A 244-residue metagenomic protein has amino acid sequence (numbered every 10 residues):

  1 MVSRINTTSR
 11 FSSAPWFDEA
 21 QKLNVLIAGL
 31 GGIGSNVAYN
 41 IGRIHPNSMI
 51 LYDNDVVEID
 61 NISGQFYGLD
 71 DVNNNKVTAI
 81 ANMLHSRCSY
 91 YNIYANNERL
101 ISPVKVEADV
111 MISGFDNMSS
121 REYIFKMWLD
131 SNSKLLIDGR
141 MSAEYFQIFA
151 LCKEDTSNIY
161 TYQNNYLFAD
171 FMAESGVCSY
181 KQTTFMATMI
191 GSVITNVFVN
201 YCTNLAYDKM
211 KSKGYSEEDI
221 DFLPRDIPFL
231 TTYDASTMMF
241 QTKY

Functional and structural regions predicted by a protein language model:
M1-V25: N-terminal charged helix/coil linker that caps or initiates catalytic domains
V2, K22, V106-V110, G114-Y244: Glycine-rich phosphate/adenylate-binding loop
Q21-H45, I50-V56: Glycine-rich adenosine-cofactor-binding loop
S48-C88: Glycine-rich phosphate-binding loop and adjoining beta1-alpha1-beta2 segment of Rossmann-like nucleotide-binding folds
I62, L100, M141: Hydrophobic pocket-lining residues within nucleotide cofactor-binding pockets
Y90-A95: Hydrophobic/aromatic anchor residues within beta-strands of the central parallel beta-sheet of Rossmann-like
N96-S102: Conserved SAM/SAH-binding loop
